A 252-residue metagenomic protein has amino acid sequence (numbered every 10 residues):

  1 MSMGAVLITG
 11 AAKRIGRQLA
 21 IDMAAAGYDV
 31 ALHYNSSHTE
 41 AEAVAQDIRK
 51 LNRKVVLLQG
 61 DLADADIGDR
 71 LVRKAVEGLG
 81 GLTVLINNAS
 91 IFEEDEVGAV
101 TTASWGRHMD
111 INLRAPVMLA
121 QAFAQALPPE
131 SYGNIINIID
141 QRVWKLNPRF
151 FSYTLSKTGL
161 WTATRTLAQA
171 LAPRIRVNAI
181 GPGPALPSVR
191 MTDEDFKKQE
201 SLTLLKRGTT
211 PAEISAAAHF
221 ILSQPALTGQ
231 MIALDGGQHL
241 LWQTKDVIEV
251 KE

Functional and structural regions predicted by a protein language model:
S2-A5, R53-K54, G81-L82, L127-D140 (+2 more regions): Active-site loop of short-chain dehydrogenase/reductase
A12-R14: Conserved glycine-rich cofactor-binding loop
E96-V97, T101-G106, Q199: Substrate-binding pocket helix/loop in short-chain dehydrogenase/reductase
N134-A172, P184, Q238: Catalytic loop of short-chain dehydrogenase/reductase
W161, L171-A185, L227-L234: Conserved Rossmann-fold SDR core element
T203-I214: A conserved structural motif in NAD(P)-dependent oxidoreductases
A212-L234, H239-L240: C-terminal substrate-recognition "lid" of short-chain dehydrogenase/reductases
